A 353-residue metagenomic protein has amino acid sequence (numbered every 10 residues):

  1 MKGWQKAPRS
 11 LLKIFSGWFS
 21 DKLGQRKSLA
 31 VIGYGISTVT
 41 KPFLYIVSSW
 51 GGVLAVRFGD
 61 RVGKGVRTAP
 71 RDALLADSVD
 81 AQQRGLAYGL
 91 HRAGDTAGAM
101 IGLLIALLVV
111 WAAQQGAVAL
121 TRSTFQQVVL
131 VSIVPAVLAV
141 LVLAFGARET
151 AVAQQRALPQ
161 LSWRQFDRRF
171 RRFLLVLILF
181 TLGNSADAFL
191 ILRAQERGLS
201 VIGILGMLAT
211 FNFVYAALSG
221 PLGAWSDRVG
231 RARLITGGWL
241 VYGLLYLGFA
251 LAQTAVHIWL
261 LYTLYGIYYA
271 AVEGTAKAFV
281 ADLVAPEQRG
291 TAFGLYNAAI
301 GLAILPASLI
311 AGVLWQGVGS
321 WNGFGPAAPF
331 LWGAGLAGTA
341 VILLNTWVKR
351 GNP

Functional and structural regions predicted by a protein language model:
L12-Q25, V110, L218-R231, W315-Q316: Helix-to-loop junctions at the C-terminal end of transmembrane segments in multipass secondary transporters
S28-P42, I133, R233-G248: Structural signature of the two symmetry-related core transmembrane helices
F43-V56, A250-L261: Helix-loop junctions at membrane interfaces in 12-TM secondary transporters
V56-A97, F279: Cytoplasmic helix-loop-helix junction between adjacent transmembrane helices in 12-TM secondary transporters
G89-L108, N297-A307: Glycine-rich segments within core transmembrane alpha-helices of 12-TM secondary carriers
I101-S123, P306-G325: Transmembrane alpha-helix termini and helix-breaking/packing motifs in multi-pass membrane transporters
A106, V110-W111, I133-A153, A340-V348: C-terminal membrane-cytosol helix-exit motif in multi-pass small-molecule transporters
R148-L177: Juxtamembrane intracellular "pre-TM" segments in multi-pass secondary transporters
